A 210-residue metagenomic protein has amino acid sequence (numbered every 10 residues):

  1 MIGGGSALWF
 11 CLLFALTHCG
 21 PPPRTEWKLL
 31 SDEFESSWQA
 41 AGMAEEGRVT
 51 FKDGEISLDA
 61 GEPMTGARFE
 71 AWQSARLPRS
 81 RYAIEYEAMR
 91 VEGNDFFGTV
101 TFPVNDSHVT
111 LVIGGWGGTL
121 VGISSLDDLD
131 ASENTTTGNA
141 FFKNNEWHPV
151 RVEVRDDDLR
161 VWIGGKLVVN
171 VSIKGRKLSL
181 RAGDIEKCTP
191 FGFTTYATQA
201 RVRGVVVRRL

Functional and structural regions predicted by a protein language model:
P21-G42: Extracellular carbohydrate-recognition regions
R48-G66: Short carbohydrate-recognition loop motifs
P63-L126: Secretory/extracellular carbohydrate-interaction modules and structurally similar beta-sandwich "look-alikes"
E70-R76, T136-F142, F191-G192: Beta-strand-rich interaction surfaces with strong enrichment in secreted/lumenal proteins
Y86, V205-V207: Extracellular beta-strand elements of beta-rich domains used for carbohydrate recognition/degradation or cell-matrix
D127-P149: Short, aromatic/His-centered strand-loop micro-motif at the edge of beta-sheets
E146-R160: Localized edge beta-strand/strand-to-loop motifs within extracellular or lumenal beta-rich domains
V171-R201: Flexible glycan-contacting loops in extracellular carbohydrate-active proteins
